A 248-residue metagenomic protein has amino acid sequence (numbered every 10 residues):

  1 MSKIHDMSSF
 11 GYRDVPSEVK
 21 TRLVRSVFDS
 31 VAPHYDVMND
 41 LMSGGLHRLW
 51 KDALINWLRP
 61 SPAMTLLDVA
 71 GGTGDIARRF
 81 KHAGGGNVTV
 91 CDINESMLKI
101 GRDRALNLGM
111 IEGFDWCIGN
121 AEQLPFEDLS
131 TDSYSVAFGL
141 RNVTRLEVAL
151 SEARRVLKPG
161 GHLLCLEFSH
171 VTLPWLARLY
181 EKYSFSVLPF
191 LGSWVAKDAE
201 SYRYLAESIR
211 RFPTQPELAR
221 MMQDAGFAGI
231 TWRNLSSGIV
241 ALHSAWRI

Functional and structural regions predicted by a protein language model:
M1-S26: N-terminal auxiliary segments of SAM/dcSAM-dependent transferases
R22-L23, I93, L166, H170-M221 (+2 more regions): C-terminal alpha-helical "lid/dimerization" subdomain adjacent to the S-adenosyl-L-methionine
S30, H34-V37, L41-M64, R79: Conserved alpha-helix/loop element of class I SAM-dependent methyltransferases that forms part of the SAM/SAH-binding
T65-Q123: Class I SAM-dependent methyltransferase SAM/SAH-binding core
E122-Y134: A short acidic, Gly/Pro-enriched loop at the edge of an enzyme's catalytic core that lines a small-molecule cofactor
D132-L146: A short SAM/SAH-binding and catalytic strip from SAM-dependent methyltransferases
E147-H162: A short glycine-rich, Lys/Arg-flanked "PGG" loop and its adjoining helix->strand segment in the class I
A219, A225-I248: Core SAM-dependent methyltransferase catalytic element
